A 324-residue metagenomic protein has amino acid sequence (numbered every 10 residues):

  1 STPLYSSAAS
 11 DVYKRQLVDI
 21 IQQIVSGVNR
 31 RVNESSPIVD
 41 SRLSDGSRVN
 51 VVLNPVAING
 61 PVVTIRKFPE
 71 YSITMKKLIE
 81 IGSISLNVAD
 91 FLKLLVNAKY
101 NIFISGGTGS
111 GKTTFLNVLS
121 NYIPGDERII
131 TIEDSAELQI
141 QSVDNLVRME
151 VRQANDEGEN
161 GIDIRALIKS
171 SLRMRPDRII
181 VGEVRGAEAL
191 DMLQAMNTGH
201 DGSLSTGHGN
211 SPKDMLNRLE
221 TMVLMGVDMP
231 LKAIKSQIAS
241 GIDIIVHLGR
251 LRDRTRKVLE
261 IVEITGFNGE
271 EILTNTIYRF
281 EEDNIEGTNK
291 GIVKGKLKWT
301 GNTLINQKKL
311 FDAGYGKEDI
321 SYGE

Functional and structural regions predicted by a protein language model:
T2-A9, Y13: Single conserved hydrophobic/aromatic residue that forms the stacking wall/gate of nucleotide- or nucleobase-binding
I24-L43, E127, M225-K232, T255: Active-site phosphate-binding and catalytic loops of NTP-dependent enzymes
V32-N33, N50, A57-S105: Glycine-rich adenosyl-nucleotide cofactor-binding module
A89, K93-S105, V118-G241, H247-G249: Switch/coupling sub-region of P-loop NTPases
G109: Walker A (P-loop) phosphate-binding loop of P-loop NTPases
K112: Conserved lysine of the Walker
F115: Hydrophobic positions on the alpha1 helix immediately C-terminal to the Walker A/P-loop
R254-E324: NTP-binding/hydrolysis catalytic cores, primarily Walker-type P-loop NTPases
